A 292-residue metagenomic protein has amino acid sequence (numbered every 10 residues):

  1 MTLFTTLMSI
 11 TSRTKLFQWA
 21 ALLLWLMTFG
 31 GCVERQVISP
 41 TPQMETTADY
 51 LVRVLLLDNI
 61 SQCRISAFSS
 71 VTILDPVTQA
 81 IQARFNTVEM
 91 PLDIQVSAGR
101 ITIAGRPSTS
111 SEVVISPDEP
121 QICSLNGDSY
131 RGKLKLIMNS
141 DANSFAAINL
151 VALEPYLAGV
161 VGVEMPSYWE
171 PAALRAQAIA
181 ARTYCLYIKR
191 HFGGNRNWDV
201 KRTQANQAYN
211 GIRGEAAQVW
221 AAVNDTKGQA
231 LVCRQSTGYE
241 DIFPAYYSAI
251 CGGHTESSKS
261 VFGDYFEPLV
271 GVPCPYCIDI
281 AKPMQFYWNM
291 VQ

Functional and structural regions predicted by a protein language model:
T2-Q292: Conserved, single-site charged/polar hotspot
